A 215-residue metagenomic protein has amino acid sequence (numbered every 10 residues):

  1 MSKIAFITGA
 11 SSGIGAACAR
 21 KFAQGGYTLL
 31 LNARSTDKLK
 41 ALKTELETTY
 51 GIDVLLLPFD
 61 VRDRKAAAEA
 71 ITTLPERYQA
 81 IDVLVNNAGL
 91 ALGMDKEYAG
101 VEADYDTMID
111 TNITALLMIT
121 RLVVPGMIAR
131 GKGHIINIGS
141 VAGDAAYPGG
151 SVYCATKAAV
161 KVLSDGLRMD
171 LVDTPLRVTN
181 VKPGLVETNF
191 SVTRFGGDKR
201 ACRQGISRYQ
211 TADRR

Functional and structural regions predicted by a protein language model:
S11-S12: Conserved glycine-rich cofactor-binding loop
G25-A41: Conserved glycine-rich Rossmann-like NAD(P)H-binding loop of the short-chain dehydrogenase/reductase
T36-D37, P58-E69, E102: The beta1-alpha1 cofactor-binding region of Rossmann-like NAD(H)/NADP(H)-dependent oxidoreductases
D95-I109: Substrate-binding pocket helix/loop in short-chain dehydrogenase/reductase
T120, T156: Active-site helix of classical SDR
S140: Residue(s) in the substrate-gating loop at a strand-loop-helix junction that position the organic substrate next
L176, N180-G184, T188, R200-R215: C-terminal helical subdomain
